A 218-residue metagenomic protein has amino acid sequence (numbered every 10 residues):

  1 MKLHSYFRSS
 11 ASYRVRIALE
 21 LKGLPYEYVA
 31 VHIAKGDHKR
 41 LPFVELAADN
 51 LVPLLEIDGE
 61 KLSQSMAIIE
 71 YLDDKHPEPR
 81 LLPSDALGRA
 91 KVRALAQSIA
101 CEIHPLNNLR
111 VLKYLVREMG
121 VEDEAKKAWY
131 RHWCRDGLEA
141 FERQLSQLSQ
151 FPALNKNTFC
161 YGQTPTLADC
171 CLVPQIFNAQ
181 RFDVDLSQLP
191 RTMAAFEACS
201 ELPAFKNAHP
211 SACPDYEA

Functional and structural regions predicted by a protein language model:
M1, R143, Y216-A218: Basic/polar N-terminal segments that are highly enriched at the extreme N-terminus, encompassing both cleavable
M1-A128, F151, K156: GST-like domain detector, emphasizing the conserved glutathione-binding G-site in the N-terminal thioredoxin-like
E27, H104, S187, N207-A208: A local structural micro-motif
I33-A34, M193, C213: Conserved beta-strand edge residues that scaffold enzyme active sites
D37-K39, A198, A218: Short Asp/Glu-rich motifs
E45, E201, P210: Phosphate-coordinating loops and pocket residues in cytosolic domains that bind phosphorylated ligands
I99-E201: GST-like fold's C-terminal all-alpha helical module
F205-A218: Terminal-tail/helix-coil boundary detector
